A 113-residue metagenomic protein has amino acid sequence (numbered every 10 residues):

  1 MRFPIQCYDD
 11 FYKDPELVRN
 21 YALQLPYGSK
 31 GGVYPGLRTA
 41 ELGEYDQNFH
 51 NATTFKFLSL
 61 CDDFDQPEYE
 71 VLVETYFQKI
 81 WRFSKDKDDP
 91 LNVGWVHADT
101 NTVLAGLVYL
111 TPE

Functional and structural regions predicted by a protein language model:
M1-E113: Fe(II)/2-oxoglutarate oxygenase catalytic core
